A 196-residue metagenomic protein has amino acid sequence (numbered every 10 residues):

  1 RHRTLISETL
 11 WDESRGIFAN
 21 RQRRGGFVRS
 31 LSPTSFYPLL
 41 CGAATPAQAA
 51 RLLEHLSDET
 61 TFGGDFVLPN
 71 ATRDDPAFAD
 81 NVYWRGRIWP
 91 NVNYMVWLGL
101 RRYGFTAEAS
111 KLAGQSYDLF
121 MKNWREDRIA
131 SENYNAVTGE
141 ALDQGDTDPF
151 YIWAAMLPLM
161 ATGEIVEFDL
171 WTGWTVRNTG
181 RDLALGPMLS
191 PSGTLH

Functional and structural regions predicted by a protein language model:
R1-L10, A113-S116: Short amphipathic alpha-helical coiled-coil/interface segments
T9-W11, L68-P69: N-terminal start-of-chain detector that recognizes signal peptides and the immediate post-cleavage beginning
S14-T60, P76, V82-S190: C-terminal capping/lid segments that line or modulate ligand- or cofactor-binding pockets
F66-D75, D80: An acidic, gly/pro-interrupted, aromatic-rich
L195-H196: Non-catalytic terminal regions with compositionally biased, polar/charged low complexity
